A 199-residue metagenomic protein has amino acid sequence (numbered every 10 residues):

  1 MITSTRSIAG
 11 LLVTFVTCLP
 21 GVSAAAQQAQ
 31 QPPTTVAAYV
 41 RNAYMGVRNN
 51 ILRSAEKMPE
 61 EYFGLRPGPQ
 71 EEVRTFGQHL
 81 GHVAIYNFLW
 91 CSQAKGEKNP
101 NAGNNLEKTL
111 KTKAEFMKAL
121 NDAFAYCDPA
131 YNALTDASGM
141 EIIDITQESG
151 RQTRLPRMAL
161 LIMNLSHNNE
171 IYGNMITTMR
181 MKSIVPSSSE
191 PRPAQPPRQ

Functional and structural regions predicted by a protein language model:
M1-R6: N-terminal secretory signal peptides that target proteins for export/translocation
A9-G21: Bacterial N-terminal signal peptides
S23-Q27: Boundary at the C-terminal end of the N-terminal hydrophobic targeting segment
Q28-V36, G96-T109: Acidic/histidine-rich, surface-exposed loop or edge segments in extracytoplasmic proteins
R41-M45, N49-L52, F63-N105, D144-Q199: Short, contiguous alpha-helical
L52-M58: Low-complexity, Ser/Thr/Pro/Gly-enriched N-terminal "stalk/linker" regions
P59-F63, K95, N132, D136-G139: Short, flexible helix-adjacent loops and helix caps
K108-T146, R154-Y172: Acidic/histidine-rich alpha-helical segments that form the ligand environment of transition-metal centers
